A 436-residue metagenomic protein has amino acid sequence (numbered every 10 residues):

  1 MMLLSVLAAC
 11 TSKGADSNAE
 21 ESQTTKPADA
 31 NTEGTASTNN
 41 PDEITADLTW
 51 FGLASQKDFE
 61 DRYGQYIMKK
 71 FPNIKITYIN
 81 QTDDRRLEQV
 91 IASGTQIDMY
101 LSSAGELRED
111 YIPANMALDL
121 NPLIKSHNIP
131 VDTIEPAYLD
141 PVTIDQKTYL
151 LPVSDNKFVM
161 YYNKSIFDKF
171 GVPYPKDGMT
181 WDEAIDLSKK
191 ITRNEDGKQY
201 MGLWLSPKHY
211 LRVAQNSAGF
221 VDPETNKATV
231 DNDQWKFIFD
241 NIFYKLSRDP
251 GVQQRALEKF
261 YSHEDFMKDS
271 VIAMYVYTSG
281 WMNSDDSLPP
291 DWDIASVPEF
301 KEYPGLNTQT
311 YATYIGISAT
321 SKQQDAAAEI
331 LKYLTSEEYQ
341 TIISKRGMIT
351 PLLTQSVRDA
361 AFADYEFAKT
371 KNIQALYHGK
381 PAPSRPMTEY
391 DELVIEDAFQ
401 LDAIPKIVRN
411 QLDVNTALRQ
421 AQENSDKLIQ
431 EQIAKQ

Functional and structural regions predicted by a protein language model:
A30-E33, D168, A360, K380-Q436: Conserved C-terminal helix/tail region of periplasmic/extracytoplasmic solute-binding proteins
Q65-I134, K169-G171, E264-M274: Extracytoplasmic "Venus flytrap"/periplasmic binding protein-like
Q89-I91, I97-D98, H127-S165, Q199-M201 (+2 more regions): A structural signal for short loop-to-beta-strand junctions that line the ligand-binding cleft of periplasmic/secreted
G105-K157, D293-S296, Y365-E366: Hinge/lid segment of periplasmic solute-binding proteins
I112-N115, Y138-Y174, W204-T225, Q309-S318 (+1 more regions): Periplasmic solute-binding protein
N121-I134, D177, E195-G197, M201 (+2 more regions): Short, solvent-exposed loop/beta-turn-alpha elements that line the ligand-binding surface or hinge of extracytoplasmic
T225-L257: Glycine-centered hinge/linker elements that transmit conformational signals in sensory and ligand-binding systems
N283, I317-V394, T416, Q436: Mature extracytoplasmic/periplasmic domains
